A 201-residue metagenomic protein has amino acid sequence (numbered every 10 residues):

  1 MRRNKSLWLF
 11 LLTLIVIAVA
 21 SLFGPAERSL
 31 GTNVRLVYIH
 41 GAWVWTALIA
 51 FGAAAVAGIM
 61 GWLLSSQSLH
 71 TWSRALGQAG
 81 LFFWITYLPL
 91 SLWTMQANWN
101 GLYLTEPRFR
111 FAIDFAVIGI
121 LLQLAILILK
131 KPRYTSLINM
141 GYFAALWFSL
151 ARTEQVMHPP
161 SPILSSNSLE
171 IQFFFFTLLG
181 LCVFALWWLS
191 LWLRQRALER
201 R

Functional and structural regions predicted by a protein language model:
M1-R201: Polytopic transmembrane helical bundles with strong interfacial aromatic enrichment
